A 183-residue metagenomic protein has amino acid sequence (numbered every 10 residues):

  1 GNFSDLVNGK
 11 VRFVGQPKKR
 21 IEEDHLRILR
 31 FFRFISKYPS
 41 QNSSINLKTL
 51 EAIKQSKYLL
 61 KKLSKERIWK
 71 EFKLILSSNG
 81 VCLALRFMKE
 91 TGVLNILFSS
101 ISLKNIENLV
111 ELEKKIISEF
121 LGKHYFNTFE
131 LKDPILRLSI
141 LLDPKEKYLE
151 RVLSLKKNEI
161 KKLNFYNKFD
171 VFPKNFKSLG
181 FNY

Functional and structural regions predicted by a protein language model:
G1-K48: Acidic, glycine- and histidine-enriched catalytic cores of nucleic acid- and nucleotide-handling enzymes, centered on
P17, P39, T49-E51, P134 (+2 more regions): Proline-rich intrinsically disordered, low-complexity coils
R27, L50-E51, L103-E107: Juxtamembrane/interface motifs at transmembrane-helix termini
E51-A52, K162: Beta-strand segments within the central parallel beta-sheet cores of soluble alpha/beta enzyme folds
Y58: Double-stranded RNA-binding/processing signature
K62-Y183: Conserved, hydrophobic alpha-helical core segments of structured domains
